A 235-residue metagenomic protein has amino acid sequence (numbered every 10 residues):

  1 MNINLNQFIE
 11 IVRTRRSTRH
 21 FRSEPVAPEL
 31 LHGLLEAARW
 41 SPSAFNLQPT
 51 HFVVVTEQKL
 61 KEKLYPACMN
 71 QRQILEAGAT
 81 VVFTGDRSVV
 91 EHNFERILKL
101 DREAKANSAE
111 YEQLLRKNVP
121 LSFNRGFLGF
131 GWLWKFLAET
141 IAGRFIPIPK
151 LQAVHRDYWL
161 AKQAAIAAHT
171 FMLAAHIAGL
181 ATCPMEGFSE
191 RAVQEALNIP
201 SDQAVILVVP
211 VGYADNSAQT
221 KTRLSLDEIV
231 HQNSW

Functional and structural regions predicted by a protein language model:
M1-W235: Acidic, surface-exposed loops and disordered segments
